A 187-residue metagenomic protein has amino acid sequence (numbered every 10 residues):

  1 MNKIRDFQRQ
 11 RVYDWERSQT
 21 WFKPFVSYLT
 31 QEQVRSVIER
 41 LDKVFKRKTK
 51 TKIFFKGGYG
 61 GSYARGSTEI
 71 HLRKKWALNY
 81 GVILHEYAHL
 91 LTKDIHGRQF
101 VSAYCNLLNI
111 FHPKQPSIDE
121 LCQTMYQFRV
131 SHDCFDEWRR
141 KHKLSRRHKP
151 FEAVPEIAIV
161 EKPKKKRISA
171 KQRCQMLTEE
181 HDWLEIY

Functional and structural regions predicted by a protein language model:
M1-Y13, Y80: Non-catalytic architectural context of zinc metalloproteases
R11-Y13, R17-H71, D94-Y187: Metalloprotease/metallohydrolase-associated module, dominated by Zn2+-dependent proteases
G66-V82: Short pre-active-site segment immediately N-terminal to the catalytic Zn-binding motif
G81-K93: Active-site recognition of the HExxH zinc-binding catalytic motif
